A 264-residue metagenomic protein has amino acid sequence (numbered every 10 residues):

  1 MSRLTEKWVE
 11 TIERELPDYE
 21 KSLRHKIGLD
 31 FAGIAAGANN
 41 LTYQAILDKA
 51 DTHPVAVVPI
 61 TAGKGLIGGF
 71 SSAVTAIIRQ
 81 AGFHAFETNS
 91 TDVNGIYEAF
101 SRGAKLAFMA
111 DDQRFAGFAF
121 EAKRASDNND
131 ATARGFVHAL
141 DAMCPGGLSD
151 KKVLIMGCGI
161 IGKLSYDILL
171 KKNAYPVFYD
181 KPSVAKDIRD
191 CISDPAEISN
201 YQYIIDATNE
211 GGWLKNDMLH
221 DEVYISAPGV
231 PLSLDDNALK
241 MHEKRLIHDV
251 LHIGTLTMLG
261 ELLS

Functional and structural regions predicted by a protein language model:
M1-F118: N-terminal ligand-binding/catalytic initiation module
S2, V9-L41, Y224-S264: Adenosine-phosphate binding glycine-rich loop
D92-E98, K181-Y201: Short acidic low-complexity segments
Y97-G147: Anion-binding alpha/beta catalytic cores of soluble intermediary-metabolism enzymes, centered on
T132, V137-L170: Glycine-rich adenosine-cofactor-binding loop
M156, L170-I188: NAD(P)-binding Rossmann-fold cofactor-contacting core
G159, K181-P182, G229-P231: Residues in the short beta-alpha loop(s) of Rossmann-like NAD(P)-binding domains
S193-L219, Y224-P231: Rossmann-like NAD(P)-binding element
